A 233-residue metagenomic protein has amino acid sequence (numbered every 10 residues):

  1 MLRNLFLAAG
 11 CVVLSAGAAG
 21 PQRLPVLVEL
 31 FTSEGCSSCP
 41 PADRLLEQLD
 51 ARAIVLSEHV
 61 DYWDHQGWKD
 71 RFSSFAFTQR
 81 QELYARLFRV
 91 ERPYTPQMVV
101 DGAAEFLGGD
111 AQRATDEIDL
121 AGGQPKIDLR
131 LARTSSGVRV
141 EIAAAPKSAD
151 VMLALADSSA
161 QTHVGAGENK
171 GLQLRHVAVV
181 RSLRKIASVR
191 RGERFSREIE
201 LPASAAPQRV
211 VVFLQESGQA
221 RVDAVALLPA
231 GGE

Functional and structural regions predicted by a protein language model:
R3-Q22: Bacterial Sec-dependent signal peptides at the C-terminal "C-region" and cleavage site
P21-E58: Local sequence-structure signature of Cys/Sec-based thiol-disulfide redox active-site neighborhoods
L27, D64, W68, K170: Glycine-rich, flexible loop/turn motifs
C39-P40, D64-Q66, L107-G109: Extracytoplasmic/secreted cell-surface and envelope-processing proteins
D50-S73, T78: Structural microenvironment flanking redox-active thiols in thiol-disulfide oxidoreductases
H59, G102-A103: G-domain G4 guanine-recognition motif of GTPases
K69-T95, A103-E233: Short, conserved sequence motifs used for protein processing/export or organelle targeting and for catalysis
M98: Ligand-binding face of N-terminal immunoglobulin V-set domains in extracellular IgSF glycoproteins
